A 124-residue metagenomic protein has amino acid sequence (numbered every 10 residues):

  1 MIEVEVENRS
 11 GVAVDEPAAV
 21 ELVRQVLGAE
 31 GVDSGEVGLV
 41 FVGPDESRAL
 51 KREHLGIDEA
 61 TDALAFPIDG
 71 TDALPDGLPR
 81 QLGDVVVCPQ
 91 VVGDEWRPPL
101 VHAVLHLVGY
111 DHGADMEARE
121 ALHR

Functional and structural regions predicted by a protein language model:
M1-P99, V104-R124: An acidic/histidine-cluster motif and surrounding catalytic segment that typifies divalent-metal-assisted enzyme active
